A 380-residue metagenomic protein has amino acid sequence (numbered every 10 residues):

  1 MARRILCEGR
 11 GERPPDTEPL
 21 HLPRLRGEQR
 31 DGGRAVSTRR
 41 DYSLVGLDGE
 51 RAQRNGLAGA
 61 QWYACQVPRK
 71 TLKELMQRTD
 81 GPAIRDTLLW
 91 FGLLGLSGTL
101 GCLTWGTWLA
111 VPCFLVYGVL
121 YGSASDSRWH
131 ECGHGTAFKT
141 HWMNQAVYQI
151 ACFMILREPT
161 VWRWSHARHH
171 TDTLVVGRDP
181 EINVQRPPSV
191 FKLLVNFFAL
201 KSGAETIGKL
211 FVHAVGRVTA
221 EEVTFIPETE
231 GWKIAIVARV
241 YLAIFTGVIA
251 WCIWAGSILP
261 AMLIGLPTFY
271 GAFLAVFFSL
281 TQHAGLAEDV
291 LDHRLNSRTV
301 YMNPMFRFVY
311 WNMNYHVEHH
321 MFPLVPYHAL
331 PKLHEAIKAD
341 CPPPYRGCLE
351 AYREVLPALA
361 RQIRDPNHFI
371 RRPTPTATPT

Functional and structural regions predicted by a protein language model:
R4, R24-L25, R30-L120, R128 (+2 more regions): Non-catalytic, topology-defining segments of multipass membrane proteins
G9, R13, T17-L22, R30: Alpha-helix boundary/capping motif
L103-W108, E131, G135-T140, T281-D289: Membrane-interface elements of multi-pass transporters and channels
V119-W129, E158, W162, E205-K209 (+1 more regions): Transmembrane alpha-helical segments that form the membrane-embedded catalytic/substrate-channel core of multi-pass
S125-G135, W162-L174, F278-G285, V309-V325: Histidine-centered catalytic micro-motifs
A137-L156, R178-V190, L291-N303: Juxtamembrane helix-capping/reentrant segments at transmembrane boundaries
E221-T229, H293-Y315: Active-site-proximal inter-transmembrane loops
